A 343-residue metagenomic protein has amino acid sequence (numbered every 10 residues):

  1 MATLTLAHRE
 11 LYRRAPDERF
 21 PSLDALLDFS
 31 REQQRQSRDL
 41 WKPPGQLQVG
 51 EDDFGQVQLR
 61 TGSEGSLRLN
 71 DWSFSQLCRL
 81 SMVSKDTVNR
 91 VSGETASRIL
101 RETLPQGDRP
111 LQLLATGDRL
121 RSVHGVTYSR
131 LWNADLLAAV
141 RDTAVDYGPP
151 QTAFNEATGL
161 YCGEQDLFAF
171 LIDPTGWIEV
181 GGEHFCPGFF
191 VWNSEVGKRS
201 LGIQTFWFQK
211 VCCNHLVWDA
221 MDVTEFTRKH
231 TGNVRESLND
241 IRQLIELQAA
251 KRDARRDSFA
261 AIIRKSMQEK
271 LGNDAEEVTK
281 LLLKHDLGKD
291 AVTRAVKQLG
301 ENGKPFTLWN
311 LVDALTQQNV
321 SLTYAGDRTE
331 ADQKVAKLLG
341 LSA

Functional and structural regions predicted by a protein language model:
M1-A139, G148: Feature for intrinsically disordered/low-complexity regulatory segments and propeptides
R130-A343: Intrinsic disorder/low-complexity polar-acidic segments
